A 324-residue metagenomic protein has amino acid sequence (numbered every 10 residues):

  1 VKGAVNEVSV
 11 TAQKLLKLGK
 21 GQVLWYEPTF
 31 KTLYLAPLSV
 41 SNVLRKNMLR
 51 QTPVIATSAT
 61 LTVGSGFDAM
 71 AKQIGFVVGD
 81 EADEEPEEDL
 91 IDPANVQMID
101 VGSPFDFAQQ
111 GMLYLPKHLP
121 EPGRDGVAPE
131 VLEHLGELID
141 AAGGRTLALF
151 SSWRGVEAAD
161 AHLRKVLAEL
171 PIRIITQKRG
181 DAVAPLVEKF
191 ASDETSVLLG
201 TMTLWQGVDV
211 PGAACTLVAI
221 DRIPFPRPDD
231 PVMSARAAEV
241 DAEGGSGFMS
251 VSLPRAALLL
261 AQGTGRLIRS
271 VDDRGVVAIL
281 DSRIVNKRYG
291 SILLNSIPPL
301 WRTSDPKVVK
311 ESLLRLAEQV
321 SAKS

Functional and structural regions predicted by a protein language model:
V1-S324: ASCE RecA-like P-loop NTPase motor cores that couple ATP hydrolysis to mechanical translocation on nucleic acids
